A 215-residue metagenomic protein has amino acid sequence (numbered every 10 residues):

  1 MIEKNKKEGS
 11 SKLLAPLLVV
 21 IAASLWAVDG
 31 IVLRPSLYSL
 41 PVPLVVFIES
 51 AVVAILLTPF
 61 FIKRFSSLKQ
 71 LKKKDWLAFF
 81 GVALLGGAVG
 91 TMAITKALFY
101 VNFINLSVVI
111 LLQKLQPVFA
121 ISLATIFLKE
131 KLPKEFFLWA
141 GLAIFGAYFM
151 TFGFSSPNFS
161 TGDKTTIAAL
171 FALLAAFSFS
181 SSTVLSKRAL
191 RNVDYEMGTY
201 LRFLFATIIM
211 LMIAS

Functional and structural regions predicted by a protein language model:
M1-V20, P117-F177: Juxtamembrane helix-loop boundary signature in multi-pass membrane transporters
I2-E8, S39, A54-K72, F145-D163 (+1 more regions): Membrane-interface helix-cap regions at the ends of transmembrane helices in multi-pass membrane proteins
L13-L18, L44-F60, W76-V82, L138-F145 (+2 more regions): Hydrophobic alpha-helical transmembrane segments of multi-pass integral membrane proteins, especially transporters
L25, D29-G30, F65-S107, Q113 (+1 more regions): Specific transmembrane alpha-helical segments of multi-pass solute transporters/efflux pumps, especially DMT/EamA
L25-L40, V45, T91-I104, L112 (+2 more regions): Juxtamembrane C-cap of transmembrane helices in multi-pass membrane transport proteins
A27, I31, T58, A83-A88 (+5 more regions): Hydrophobic/small/kink-forming positions within alpha-helical transmembrane segments of polytopic membrane proteins
L44-I55, T95-K131: Specific alpha-helical transmembrane segments that line the substrate/conduction pathway and gating interfaces
L57-K69, V118-K134, S181-N192: C-terminal ends of transmembrane helices
